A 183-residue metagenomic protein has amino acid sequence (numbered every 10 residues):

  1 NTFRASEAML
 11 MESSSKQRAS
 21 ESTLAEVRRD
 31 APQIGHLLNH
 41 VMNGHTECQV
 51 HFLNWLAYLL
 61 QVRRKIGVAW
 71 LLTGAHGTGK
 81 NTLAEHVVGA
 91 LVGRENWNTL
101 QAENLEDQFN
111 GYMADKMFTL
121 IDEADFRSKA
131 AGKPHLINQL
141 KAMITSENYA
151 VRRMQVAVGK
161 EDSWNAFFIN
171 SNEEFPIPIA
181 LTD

Functional and structural regions predicted by a protein language model:
N1-A124, P134: P-loop NTPase catalytic core of nucleic-acid-dependent motor ATPases
L37-H40, E103, M143-A150, F167-N170: A Trp-anchored, charged/polar loop motif used as the substrate-binding/catalytic surface of acyl/ester-handling
F109-A114, R152-N170: AAA+/SF3 P-loop NTPase mechanochemical coupling elements
E123-D125, E147, E173-E174: Conserved Walker B
R127-K129, P176-I177: Catalytic P-loop NTPase motifs of RecA-like helicase/translocase cores
A131-H135, A180: Generic recognition of short, well-ordered alpha-helical segments
P134-G159: Conserved catalytic/switch belt of AAA+ P-loop NTPases
I177-D183: A short helix-turn-beta junction within AAA+ P-loop NTPase domains corresponding to the substrate/partner-engaging
